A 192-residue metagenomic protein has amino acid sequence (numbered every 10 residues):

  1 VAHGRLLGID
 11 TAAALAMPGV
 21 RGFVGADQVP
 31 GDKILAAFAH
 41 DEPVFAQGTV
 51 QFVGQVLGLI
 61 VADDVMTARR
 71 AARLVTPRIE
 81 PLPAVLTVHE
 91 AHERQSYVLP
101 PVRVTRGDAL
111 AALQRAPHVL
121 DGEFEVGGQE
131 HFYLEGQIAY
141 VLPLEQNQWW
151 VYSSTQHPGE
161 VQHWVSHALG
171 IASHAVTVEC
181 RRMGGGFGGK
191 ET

Functional and structural regions predicted by a protein language model:
V1-P100: Flexible, low-hydrophobicity surface segments
M17-R21, Q47, G54-L57, D63 (+4 more regions): Short coil/turn connectors at secondary-structure junctions
A26, A175-R181: Beta-strand segments within the central parallel beta-sheet cores of soluble alpha/beta enzyme folds
V29, T155-P158, R181-G186: Acidic, glycine-rich active-site loops and adjacent beta-strand->loop/helix elements that engage anionic groups
A109, L113-L169: Conserved beta-alpha junction segments in alpha/beta enzyme cores
P143-E145, C180-M183: Short, histidine-centered active-site or binding-site loop motifs used for metal coordination, general acid-base
G186-T192: Thiamine diphosphate
